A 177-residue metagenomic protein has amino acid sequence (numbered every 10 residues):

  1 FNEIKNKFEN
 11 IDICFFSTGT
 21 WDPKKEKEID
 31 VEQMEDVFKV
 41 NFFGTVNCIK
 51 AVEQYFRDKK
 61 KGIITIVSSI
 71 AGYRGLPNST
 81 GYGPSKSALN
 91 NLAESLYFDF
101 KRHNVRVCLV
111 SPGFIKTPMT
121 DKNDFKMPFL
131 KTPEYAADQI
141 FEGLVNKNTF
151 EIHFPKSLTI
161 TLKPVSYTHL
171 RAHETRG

Functional and structural regions predicted by a protein language model:
T18-D22: Conserved NAD(P)H cofactor-binding loop of Rossmann-fold oxidoreductase domains
K25-E26, D30-F38: Substrate-binding pocket helix/loop in short-chain dehydrogenase/reductase
K27, L76-T80: Active-site loop immediately N-terminal to the catalytic Tyr-X3-Lys motif of short-chain dehydrogenase/reductase
I49, S85: Active-site helix of classical SDR
S69: Residue(s) in the substrate-gating loop at a strand-loop-helix junction that position the organic substrate next
L109, F125-L162: C-terminal helical subdomain
T168-T175: Conserved small/polar residues in nucleotide/adenosyl-binding loops
